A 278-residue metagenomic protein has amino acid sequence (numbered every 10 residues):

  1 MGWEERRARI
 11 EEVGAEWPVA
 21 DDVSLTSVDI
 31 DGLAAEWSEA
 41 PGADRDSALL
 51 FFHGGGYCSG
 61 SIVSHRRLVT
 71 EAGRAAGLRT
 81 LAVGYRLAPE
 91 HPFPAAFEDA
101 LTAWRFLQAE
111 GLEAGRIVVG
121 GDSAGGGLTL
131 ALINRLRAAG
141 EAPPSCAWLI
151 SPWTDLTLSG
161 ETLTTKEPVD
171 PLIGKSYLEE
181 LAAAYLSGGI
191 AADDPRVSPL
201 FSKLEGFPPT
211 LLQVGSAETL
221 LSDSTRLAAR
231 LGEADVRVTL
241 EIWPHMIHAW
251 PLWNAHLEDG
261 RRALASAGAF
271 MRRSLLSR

Functional and structural regions predicted by a protein language model:
M1-A43, L275-R278: A glycine/proline-hinged amphipathic helix-loop "lid/cap" segment that gates access to hydrophobic ligand pockets
D46-G56: Short beta-strand element of the alpha/beta-hydrolase
V63-A82: Short amphipathic alpha-helix adjacent to the substrate-entry channel of hydrolases
H91-G111, A267: Alpha/beta-hydrolase active-site loop
G111-S123: Alpha/beta-hydrolase fold nucleophile elbow
N134-I190: Hydrolase active-site cap/lid region
L212-V214: Short beta-strand/loop motif that positions the catalytic acidic residue of the alpha/beta-hydrolase fold
P251-R278: Catalytic active-site module of serine/aspartate enzymes centered on a nucleophile-bearing elbow/loop
